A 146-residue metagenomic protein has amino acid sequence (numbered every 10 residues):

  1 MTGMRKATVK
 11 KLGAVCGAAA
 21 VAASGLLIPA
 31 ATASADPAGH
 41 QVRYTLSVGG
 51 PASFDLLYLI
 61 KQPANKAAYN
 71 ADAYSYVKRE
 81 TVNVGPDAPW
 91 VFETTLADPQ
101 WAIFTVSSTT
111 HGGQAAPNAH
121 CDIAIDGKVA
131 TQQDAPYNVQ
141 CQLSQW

Functional and structural regions predicted by a protein language model:
M1-G3, L27: Long, contiguous C-terminal modules that act as interaction/assembly or targeting platforms
G3-A18: Bacterial N-terminal signal peptides that target proteins for export
A23-Q41: C-terminal region of N-terminal signal peptides and the immediate post-cleavage residues of exported proteins
P29, A38, A52-S53, A115-P117: Short loop/turn segments at connectors of secondary-structure elements within structured domains
A35-A71: Short, surface-exposed binding/anchoring microloops in extracellular/periplasmic proteins
I60, S144-W146: Short beta-strand-to-coil "C-cap" segments at the C-terminal boundary of structured domains/repeats, marking
Y69-T94: Tryptophan-paired
P89-L143: Extracytosolic low-complexity repeat regions of secreted or lipid-anchored proteins
